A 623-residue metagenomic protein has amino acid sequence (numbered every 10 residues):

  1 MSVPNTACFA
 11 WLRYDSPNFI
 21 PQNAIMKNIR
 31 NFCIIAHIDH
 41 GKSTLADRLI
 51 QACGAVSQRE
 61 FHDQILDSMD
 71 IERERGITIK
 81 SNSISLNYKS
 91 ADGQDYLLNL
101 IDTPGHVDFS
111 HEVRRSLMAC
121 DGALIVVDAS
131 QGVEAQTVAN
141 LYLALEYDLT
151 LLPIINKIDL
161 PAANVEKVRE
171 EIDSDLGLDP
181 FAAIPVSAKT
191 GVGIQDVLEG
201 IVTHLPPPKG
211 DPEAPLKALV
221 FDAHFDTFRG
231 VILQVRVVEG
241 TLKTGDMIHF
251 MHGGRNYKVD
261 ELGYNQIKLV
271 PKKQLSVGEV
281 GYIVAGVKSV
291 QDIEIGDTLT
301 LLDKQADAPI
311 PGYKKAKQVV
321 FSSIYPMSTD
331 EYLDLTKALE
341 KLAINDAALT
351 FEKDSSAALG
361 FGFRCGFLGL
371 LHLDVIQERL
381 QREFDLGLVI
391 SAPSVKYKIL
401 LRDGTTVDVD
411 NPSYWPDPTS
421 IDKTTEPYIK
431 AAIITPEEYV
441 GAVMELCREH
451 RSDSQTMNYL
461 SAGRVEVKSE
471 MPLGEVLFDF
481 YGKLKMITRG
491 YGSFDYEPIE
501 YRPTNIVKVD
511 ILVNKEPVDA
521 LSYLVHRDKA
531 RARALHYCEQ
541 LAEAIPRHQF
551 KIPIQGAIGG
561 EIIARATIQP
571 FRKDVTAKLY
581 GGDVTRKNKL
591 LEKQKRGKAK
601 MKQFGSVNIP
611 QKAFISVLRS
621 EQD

Functional and structural regions predicted by a protein language model:
N5, D15-N18: Intrinsic-disorder-associated, low-complexity terminal segments enriched in Asp/Asn/His/Tyr and depleted of Lys/Arg
N18-D623: Structural and coupling elements of P-loop NTPases
